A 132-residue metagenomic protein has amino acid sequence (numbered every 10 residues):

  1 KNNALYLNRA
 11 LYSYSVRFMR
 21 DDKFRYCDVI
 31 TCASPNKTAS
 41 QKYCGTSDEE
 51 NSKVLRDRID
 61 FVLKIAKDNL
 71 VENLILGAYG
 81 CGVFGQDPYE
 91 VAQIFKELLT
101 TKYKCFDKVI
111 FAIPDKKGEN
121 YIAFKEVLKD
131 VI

Functional and structural regions predicted by a protein language model:
K1-I132: Macrodomain-like recognition of ADP-ribose-binding/processing modules
